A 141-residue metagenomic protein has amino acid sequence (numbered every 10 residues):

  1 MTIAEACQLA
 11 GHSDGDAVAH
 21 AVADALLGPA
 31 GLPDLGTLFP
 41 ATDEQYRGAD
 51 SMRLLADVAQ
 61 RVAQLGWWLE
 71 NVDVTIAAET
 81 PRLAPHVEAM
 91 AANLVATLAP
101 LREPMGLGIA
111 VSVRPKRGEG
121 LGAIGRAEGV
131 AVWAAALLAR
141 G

Functional and structural regions predicted by a protein language model:
M1-N93, R102-P104: RNase III-family endoribonuclease catalytic core
R82-V87, A92, E103-G141: C-terminal binding/interaction regions
